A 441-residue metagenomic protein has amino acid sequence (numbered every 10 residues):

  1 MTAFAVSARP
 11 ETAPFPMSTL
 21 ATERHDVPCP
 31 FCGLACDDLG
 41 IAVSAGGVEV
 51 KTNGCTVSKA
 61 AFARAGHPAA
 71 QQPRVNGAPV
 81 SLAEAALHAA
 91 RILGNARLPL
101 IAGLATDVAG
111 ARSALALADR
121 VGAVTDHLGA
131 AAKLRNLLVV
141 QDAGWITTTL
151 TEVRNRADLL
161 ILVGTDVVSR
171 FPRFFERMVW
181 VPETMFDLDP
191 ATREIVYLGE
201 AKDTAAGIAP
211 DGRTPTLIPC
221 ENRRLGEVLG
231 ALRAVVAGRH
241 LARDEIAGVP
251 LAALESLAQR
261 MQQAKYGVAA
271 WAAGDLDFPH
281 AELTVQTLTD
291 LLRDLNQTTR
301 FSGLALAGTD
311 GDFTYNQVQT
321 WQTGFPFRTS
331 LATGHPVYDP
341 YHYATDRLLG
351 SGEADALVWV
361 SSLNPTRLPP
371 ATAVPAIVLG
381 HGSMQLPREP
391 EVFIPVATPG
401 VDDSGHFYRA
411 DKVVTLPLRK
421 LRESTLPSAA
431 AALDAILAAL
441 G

Functional and structural regions predicted by a protein language model:
M1-A234, A273-G274: N-terminal export/assembly segments and adjacent metallocofactor-ligating motifs of anaerobic energy-metabolism
A3-V6, P10, C32, G103 (+5 more regions): Hydrophobic transmembrane signal anchors and adjacent membrane-proximal interface regions, especially in viral
V6, M17, G303, P340-T345: Intrinsically disordered, low-complexity regions enriched in small/polar residues
A42, A270, L304: Residues in well-ordered beta-strands of folded domains
L117-V124, D290-T298: Short helix-loop-beta junction
A123-A143, R300-P326: Short connector loops at secondary-structure junctions
L137-N296, F325-G441: Non-catalytic alpha/beta scaffold blocks inside enzyme catalytic domains
